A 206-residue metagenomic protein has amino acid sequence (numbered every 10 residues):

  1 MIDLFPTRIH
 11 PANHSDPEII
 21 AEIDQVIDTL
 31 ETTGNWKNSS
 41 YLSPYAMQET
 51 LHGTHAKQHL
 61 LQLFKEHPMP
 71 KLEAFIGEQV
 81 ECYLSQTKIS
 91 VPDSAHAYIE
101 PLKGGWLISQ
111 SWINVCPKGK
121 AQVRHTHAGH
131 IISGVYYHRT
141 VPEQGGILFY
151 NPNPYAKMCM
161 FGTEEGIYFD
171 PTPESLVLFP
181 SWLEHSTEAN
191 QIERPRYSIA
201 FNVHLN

Functional and structural regions predicted by a protein language model:
M1-P92, H96-I99: Non-heme Fe(II)/2-oxoglutarate
D3-P6, L102-L107, P173: A short, polar/charged loop/turn motif at coil->beta-strand junctions and beta-hairpin connectors
P6-R8, S109, H130-I132, P195-Y197: Residues at beta-strand starts and edge strands
S15, C116, Y137-R139, N202-N206: Solvent-exposed residues in well-ordered beta-strands and their adjoining turns, especially edge/terminal strands
L61, K120-R124, H185-A189: Short helix-to-loop capping/linker segments positioned immediately adjacent to catalytic or ligand/cofactor-binding
K65-S109, P117-I131, Y136-P142: Active-site region of the double-stranded beta-helix
L107-L178: Catalytic core of non-heme Fe(II) oxygenases with the double-stranded beta-helix
M160-N206: Catalytic core of Fe(II)/2-oxoglutarate
